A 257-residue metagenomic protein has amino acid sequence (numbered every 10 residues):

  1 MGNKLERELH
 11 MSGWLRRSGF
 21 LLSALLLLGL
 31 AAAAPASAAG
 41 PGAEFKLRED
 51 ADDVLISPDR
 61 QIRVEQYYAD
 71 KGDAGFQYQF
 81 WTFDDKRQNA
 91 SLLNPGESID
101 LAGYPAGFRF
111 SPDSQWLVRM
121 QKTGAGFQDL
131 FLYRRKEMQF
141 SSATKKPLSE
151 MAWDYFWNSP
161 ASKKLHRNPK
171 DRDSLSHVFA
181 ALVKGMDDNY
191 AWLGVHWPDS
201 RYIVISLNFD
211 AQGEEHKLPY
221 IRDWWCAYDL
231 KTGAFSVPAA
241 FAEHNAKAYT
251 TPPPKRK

Functional and structural regions predicted by a protein language model:
M1-R17: N-terminal secretory signal peptides that target proteins for export/translocation
G19-A31: Bacterial N-terminal signal peptides
A31, A38-L55, A69-D70, A125 (+1 more regions): Acidic, small-residue rich beta-repeat scaffolds with periodic aromatic anchors
A51-P112: Short N-terminal edge-element motif at the start of the domain
D84, F131-R134, D229: Structural recognition of the beta-propeller blade-terminating site
Y104-S142: Extracellular-facing segments of soluble proteins and assemblies that are Gly/Ser/Thr-biased and enriched in aromatics
